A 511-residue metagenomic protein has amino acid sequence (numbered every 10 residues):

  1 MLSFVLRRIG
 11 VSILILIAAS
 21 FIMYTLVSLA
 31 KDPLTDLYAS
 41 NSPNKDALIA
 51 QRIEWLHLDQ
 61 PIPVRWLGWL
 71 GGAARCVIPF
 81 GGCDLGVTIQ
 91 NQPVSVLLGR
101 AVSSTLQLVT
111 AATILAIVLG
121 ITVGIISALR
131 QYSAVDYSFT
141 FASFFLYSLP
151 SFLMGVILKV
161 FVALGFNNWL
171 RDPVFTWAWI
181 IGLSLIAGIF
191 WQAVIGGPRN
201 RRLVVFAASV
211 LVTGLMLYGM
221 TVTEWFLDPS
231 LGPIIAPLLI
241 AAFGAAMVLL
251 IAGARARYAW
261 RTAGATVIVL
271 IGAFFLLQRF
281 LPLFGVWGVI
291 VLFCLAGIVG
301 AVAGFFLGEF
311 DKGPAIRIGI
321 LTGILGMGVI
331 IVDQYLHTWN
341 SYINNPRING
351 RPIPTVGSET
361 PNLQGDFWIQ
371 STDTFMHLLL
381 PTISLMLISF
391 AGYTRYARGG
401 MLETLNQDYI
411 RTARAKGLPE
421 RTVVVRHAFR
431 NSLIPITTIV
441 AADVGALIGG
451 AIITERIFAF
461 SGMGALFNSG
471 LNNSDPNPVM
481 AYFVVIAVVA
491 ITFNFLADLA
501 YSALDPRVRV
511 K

Functional and structural regions predicted by a protein language model:
L2, A111-I114, V118-I125, L183-P476 (+5 more regions): Alpha-helical transmembrane segments of integral membrane proteins, especially multi-pass inner/plasma-membrane
R8, T25, L29-L37, I121-I125 (+8 more regions): Membrane-spanning helices that line or support transport/gating and their immediate boundary helices in channels
I9, I13-T25, L106, T110 (+12 more regions): Generic alpha-helical transmembrane segments of integral inner-membrane proteins, especially permease/transport modules
L16-V64, F175-A178, L336-I369: Hydrophobic alpha-helical transmembrane segments of membrane transport/permease proteins and related membrane-embedded
N44-V77, F458-G470: Short hydrophobic, aromatic-rich alpha-helical segments embedded in or entering the lipid bilayer of multi-pass
H57-I121: An internal, D/E-rich "acidic patch" concept
S133-V174, A178-W179, W191-R199, V222 (+1 more regions): Alpha-helical transmembrane anchor segments
